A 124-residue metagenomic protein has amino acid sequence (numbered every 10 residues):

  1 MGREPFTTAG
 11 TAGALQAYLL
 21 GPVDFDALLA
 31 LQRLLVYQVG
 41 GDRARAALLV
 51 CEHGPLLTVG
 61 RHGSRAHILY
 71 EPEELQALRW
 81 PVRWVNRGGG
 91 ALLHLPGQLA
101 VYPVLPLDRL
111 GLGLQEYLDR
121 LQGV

Functional and structural regions predicted by a protein language model:
M1-G123: N-terminal lobe of the biotin/lipoate ligase/transferase fold
